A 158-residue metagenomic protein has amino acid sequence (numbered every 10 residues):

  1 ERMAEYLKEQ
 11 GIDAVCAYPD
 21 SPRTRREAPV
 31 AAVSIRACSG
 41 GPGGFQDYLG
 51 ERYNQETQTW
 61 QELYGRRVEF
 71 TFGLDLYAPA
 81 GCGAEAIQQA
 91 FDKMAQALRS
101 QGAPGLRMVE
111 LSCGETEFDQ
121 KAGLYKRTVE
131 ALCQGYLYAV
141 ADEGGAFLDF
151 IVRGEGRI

Functional and structural regions predicted by a protein language model:
E1-Q55, G156-I158: Small/polar-rich, solvent-exposed N-terminal microdomains that initiate assembly or binding
A4, K8, L124-I158: C-terminal tail/extension regions appended to the core domain(s) of diverse proteins
A17-P19, T57-T59, L111-E117: Short structured motifs
G41, C82, L137-A141: Residue-level signal for secondary-structure boundary sites
P42-G44, E69-A103: Acidic, Ser/Thr- and Gly-enriched intrinsically disordered low-complexity segments
R52-F72, A86, E155-I158: C-terminal basic regulatory modules in eukaryotic proteins
E62-G81, Y125-L137: Oligomerization/assembly interface segments of phage tail-like spikes and tubes
I87-D142: Acidic-leaning, charged glycine-interspersed low-complexity segments
